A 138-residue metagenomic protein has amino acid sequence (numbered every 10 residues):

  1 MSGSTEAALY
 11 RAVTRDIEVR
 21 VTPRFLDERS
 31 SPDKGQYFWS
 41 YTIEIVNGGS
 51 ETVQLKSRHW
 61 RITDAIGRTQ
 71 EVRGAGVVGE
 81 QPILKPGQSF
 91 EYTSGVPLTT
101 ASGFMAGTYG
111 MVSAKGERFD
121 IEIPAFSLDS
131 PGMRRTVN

Functional and structural regions predicted by a protein language model:
G3-G35: Low-complexity, acidic Ser/Thr/Pro/Gly-rich terminal tails and inter-domain linkers that flank the onset of structured
L9, P97-N138: Terminal connector regions
I17, V53, Q70, E117-I121: Short beta-strand segments
S30-S31, E51-T52, T99-G103: Short glycine/serine/proline-enriched coil/turn segments at secondary-structure junctions
Q36-T42, M105-A106: Short, solvent-exposed loop/turn segments enriched in Ser/Thr/Gly
I45-G49: Asparagine-centered strand-capping/turn motif at beta-strand->loop junctions
E51-Q70, M111: Short acidic, flexible loop segments centered on an aromatic residue
Q70-S102: Intrinsically disordered, low-complexity Pro/Gly/Ser/Thr-rich segments with frequent PxxP/GP/PP motifs and embedded
